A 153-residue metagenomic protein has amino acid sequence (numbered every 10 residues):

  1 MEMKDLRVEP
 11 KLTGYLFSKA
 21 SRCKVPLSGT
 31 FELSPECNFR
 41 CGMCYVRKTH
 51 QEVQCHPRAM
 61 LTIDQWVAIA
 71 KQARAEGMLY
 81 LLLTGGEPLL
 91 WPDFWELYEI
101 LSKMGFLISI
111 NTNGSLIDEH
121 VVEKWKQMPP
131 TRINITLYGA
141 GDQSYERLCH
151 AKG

Functional and structural regions predicted by a protein language model:
E2-R132, R147: Conserved alpha-helical substructure of the radical SAM core
N113-G114, L137-A140: Histidine-centered beta-alpha loop that forms part of the nucleotide-sugar donor binding/catalytic region in diverse
Q143: Active-site adenylate/phosphate-handling loop in enzymes that bind or generate adenylated species
C149-G153: Glycine-rich S-adenosyl-L-methionine
